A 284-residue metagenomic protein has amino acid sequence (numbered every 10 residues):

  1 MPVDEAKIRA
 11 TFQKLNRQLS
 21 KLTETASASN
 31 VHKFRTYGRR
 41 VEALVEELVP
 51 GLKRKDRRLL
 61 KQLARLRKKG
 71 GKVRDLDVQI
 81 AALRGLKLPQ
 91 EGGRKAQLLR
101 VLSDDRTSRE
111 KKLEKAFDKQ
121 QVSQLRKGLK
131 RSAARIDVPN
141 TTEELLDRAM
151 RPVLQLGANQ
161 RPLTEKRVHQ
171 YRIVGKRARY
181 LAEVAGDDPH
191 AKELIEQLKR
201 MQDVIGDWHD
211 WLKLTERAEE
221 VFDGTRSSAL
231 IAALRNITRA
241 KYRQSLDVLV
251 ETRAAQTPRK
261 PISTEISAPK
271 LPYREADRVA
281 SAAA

Functional and structural regions predicted by a protein language model:
M1-A284: Function-determining surface determinants
